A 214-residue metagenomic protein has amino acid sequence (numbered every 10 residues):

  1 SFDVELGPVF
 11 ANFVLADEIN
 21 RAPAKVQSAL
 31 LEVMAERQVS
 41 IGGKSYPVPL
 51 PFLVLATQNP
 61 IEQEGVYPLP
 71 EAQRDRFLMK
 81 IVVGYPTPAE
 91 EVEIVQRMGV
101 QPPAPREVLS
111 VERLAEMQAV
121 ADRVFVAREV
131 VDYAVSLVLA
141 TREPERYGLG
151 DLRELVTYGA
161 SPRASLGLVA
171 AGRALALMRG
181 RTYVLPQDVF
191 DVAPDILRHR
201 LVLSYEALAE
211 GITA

Functional and structural regions predicted by a protein language model:
S1, E5, R37, G42-K44 (+7 more regions): Glycine-rich, flexible loop/turn motifs
S1-I81: Conserved ASCE/P-loop NTPase catalytic core
V9, L55-Q58, A72-R76, I94-G99 (+2 more regions): Acidic/polar active-site rim loop that often engages polyanionic ligands
N20, A24-Q27, L31-A35, E62-G65 (+7 more regions): Signal for well-folded cores of large energy- and translation-related assemblies
Q27, P51-V54, R74, P88 (+4 more regions): ATP/adenylate-binding site constellation spanning eukaryotic-like Ser/Thr protein kinases, ABC-transporter
S28, D75, R128-V135, R163-V169 (+1 more regions): Non-catalytic, well-ordered alpha-helical scaffold segments
V66, K80-D151, M178-T182, P186 (+1 more regions): Conserved C-terminal "switch" segment of AAA+ ATPases
P144-A214: C-terminal engagement/docking regions of AAA+ P-loop ATPases
